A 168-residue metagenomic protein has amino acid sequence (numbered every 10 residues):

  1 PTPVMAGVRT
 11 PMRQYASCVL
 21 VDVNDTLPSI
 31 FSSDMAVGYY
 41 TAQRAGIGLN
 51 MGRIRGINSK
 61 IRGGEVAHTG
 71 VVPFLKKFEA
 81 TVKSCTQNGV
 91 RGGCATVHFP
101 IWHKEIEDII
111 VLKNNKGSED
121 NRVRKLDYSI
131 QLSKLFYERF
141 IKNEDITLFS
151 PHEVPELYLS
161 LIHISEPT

Functional and structural regions predicted by a protein language model:
P1-S165: Extended catalytic cores of very large enzyme megasubunits
T168: Ser/Thr-centric signal marking residues that sit in or immediately flank functional binding/regulatory motifs
